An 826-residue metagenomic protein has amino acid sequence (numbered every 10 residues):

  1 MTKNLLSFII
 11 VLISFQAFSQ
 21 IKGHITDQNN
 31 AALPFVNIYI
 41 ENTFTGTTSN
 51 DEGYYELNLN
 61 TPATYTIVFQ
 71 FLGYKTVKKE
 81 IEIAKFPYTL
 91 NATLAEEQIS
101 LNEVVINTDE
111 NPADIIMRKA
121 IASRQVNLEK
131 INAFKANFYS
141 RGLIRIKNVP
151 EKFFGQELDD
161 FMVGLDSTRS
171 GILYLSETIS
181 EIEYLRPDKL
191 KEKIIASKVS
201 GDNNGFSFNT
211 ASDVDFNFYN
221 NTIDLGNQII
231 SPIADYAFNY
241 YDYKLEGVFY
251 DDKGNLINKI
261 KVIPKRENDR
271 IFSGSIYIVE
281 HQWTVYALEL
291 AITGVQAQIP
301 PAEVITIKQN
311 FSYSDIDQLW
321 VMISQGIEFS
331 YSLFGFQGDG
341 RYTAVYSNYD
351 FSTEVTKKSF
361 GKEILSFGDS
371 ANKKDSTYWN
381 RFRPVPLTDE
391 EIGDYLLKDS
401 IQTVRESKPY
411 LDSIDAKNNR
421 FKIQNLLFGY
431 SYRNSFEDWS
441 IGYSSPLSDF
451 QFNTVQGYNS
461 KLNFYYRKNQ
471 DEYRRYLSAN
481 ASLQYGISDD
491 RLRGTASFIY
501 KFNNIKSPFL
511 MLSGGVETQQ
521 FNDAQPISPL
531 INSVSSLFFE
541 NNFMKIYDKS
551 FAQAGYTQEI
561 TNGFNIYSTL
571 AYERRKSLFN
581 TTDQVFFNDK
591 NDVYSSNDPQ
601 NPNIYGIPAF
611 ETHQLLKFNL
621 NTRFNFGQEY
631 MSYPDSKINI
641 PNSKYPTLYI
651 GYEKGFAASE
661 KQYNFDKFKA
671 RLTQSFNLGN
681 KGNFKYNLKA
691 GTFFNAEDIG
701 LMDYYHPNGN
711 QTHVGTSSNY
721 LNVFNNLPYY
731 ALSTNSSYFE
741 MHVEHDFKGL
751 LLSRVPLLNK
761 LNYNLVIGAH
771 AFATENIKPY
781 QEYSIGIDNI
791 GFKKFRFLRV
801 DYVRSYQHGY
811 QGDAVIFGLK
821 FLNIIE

Functional and structural regions predicted by a protein language model:
Q20-L33: Structural motif
I40-N42, V68-K78: A short, solvent-exposed loop/turn motif at the edges and junctions of modular extracellular/periplasmic domains
F44-Y54: Short, acidic Ser/Thr/Gly-rich low-complexity loop/linker segments typical of extracellular and cell-surface proteins
Q98-I99, E103-I257, I263-I271, F334-Q451 (+5 more regions): Structured extracytoplasmic
L128-K130, F421-Q424, F428-I441, T454 (+9 more regions): Short loop/turn motifs that connect adjacent beta-strands in outer-membrane beta-barrel proteins
V262, L290-G294, W439-F452, K468 (+8 more regions): Transmembrane beta-strand segments that form the barrel wall of outer-membrane beta-barrel proteins
I305, Q456-S460, D490-G494, D548-A552 (+7 more regions): Residues that define the transmembrane beta-barrel architecture of outer-membrane proteins
F509-L530, V534-Y547, I607-P608, I640 (+1 more regions): C-terminal outer-membrane beta-barrel translocator/porin domains of Gram-negative envelope proteins and their
